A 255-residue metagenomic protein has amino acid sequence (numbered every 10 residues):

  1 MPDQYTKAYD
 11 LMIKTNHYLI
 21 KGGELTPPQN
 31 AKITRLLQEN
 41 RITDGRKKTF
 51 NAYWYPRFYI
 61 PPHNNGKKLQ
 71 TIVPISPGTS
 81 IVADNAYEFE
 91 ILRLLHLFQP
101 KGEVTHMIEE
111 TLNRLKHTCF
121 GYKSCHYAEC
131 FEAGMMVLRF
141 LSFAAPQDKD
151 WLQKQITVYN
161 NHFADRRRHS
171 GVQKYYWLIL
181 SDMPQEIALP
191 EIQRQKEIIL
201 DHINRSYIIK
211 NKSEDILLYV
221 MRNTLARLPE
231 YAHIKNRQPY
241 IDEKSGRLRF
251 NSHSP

Functional and structural regions predicted by a protein language model:
M1-P255: Preference for long, amphipathic alpha-helical scaffolds in soluble/luminal domains and all-alpha bundles
